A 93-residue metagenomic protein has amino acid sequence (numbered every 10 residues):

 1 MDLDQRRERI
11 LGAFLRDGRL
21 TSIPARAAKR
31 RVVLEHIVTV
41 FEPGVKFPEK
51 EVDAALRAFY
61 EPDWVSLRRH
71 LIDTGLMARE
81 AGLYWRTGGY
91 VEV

Functional and structural regions predicted by a protein language model:
D4-P43: Short alpha-helical segments that sit at the start of domains
K29, V33, P48-E51, L67 (+1 more regions): Residue-level detector of well-ordered alpha-helical segments, enriched for hydrophobic/aromatic packing positions
V38, A55-A58: Amphipathic alpha-helical segments that form the core helices of the histone-fold
P43-L56: Short acidic, hydrophobic short linear motifs in intrinsically disordered regions
F59-H70: Short amphipathic alpha-helical interaction segments
D73-Y84: A short, conserved structural fragment
L83-V93: Short, cationic-aromatic polyanion-contact patches
